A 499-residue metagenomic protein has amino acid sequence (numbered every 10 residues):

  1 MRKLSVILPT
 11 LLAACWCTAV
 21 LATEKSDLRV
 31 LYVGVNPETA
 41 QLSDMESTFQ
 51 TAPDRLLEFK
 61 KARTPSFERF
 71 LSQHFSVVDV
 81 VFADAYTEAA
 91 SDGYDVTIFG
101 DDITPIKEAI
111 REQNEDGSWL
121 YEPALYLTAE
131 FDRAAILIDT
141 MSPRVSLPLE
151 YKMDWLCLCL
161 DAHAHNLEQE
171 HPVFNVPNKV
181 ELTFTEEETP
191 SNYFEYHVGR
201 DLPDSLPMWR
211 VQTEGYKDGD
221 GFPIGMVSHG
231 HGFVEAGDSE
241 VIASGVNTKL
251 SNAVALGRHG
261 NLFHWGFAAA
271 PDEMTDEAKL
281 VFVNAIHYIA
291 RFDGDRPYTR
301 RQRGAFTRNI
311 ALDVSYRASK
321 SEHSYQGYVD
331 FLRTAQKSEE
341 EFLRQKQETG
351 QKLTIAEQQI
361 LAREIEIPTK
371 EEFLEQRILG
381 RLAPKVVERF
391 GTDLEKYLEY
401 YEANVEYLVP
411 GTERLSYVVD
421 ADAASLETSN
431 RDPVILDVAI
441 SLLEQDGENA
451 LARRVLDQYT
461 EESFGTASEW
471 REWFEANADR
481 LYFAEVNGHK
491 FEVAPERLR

Functional and structural regions predicted by a protein language model:
M1-L4: Positively charged n-region of N-terminal signal peptides that target proteins for export
I7-A19: Bacterial N-terminal signal peptides
E24-L28, Y32, D44, V234-A403 (+2 more regions): Extracellular ligand-binding/catalytic regions of CAZymes and related secreted enzymes and adhesion modules
R29-V35, T39-L42, E46-V145: Helical hinge/lid and interdomain linker segments adjacent to catalytic or ligand-binding clefts that mediate domain
L57-P65, D272-K279, S429-P433, D446-A450 (+1 more regions): Soluble non-cytosolic domains of exported or imported proteins
A62, S66, F70, E277-N284 (+4 more regions): Extracytoplasmic/secreted proteins, especially bacterial periplasmic and envelope-associated proteins
L137-S239: An acidic, glycine-rich "communication" segment
D161-Q169, E340-R499: Long, helix-rich interaction regions
